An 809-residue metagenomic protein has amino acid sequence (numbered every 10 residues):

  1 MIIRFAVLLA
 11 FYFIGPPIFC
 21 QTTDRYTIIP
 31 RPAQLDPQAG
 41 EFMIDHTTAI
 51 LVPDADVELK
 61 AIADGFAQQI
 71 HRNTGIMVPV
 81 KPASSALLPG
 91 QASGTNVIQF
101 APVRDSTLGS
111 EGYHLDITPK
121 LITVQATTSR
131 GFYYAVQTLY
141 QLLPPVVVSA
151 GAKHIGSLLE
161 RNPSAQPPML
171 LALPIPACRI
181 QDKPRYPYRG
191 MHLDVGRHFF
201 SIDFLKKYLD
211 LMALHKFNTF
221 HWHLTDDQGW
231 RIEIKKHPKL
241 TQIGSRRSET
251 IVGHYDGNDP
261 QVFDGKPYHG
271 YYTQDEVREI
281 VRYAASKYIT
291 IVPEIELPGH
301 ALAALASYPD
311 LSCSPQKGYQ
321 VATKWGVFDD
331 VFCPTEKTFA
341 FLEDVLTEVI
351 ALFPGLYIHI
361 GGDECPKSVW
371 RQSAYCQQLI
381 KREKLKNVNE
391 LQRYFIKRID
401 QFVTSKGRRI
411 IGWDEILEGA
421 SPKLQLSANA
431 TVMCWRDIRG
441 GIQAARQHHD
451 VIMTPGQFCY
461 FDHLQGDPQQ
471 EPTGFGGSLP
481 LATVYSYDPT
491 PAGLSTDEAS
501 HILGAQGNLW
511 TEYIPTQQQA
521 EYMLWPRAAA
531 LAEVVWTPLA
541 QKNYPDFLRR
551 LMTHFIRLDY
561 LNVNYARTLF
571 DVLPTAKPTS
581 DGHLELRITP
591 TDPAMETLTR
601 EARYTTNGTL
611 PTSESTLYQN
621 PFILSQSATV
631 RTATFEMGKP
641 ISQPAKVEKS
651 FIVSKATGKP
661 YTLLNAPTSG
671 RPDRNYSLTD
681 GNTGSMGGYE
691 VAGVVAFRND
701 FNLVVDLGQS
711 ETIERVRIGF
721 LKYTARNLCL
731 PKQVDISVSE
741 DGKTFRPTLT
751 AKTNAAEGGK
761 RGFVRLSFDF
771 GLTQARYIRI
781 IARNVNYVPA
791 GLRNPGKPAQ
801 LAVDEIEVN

Functional and structural regions predicted by a protein language model:
M1-R25: Bacterial Sec-dependent N-terminal signal peptides
C20, L51, K542, L548-N702 (+1 more regions): Short, compositionally stereotyped local motifs that mark structural "simplifiers"
Q21-Y186, Q519, V534-P545, R549-R557 (+1 more regions): Contiguous, structured surface segment used for ligand recognition
S106-Y357, R398, F402, Q506-T511: Feature activates predominantly on carbohydrate-active enzymes
T128, T634-G638, N784-N786: Surface-exposed loop/turn motifs at beta-strand-loop junctions within extracellular Ig-like and Fibronectin type III
A304-A306, V321-T323, V327-A428, W435-Q443: Active-site neighborhood of glycoside hydrolase catalytic domains
I410-L417, P422-A430, C434-R587: Flexible, acidic glycine-rich loops studded with aromatic residues
S685-L749, K760-N809: Aromatic, loop-rich ligand-recognition surfaces of beta-strand-rich domains
